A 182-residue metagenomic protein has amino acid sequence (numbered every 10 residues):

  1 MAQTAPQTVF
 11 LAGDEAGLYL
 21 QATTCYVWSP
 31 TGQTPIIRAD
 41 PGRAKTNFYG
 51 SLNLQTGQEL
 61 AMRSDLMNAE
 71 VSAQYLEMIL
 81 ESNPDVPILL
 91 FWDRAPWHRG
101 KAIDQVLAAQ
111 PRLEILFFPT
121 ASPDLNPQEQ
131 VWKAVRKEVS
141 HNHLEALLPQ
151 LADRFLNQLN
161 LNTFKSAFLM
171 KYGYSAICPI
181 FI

Functional and structural regions predicted by a protein language model:
M1-E77, Y172-I182: Extended, low-complexity cationic-aromatic segments
P6-F10, Q128-I182: C-terminal anion-handling pockets and recognition modules
D14, V86-H98, N126: Acidic/histidine-rich, metal-coordinating catalytic segments
T34-G42, L107, P111-P127, L144: RNase H-like polynucleotidyl transferase catalytic core
K45, W92-R94, L116-E138, P149-L151: RNase H-like two-metal-ion nuclease catalytic core shared by retroviral integrases and related mobile-element nucleases
K101-Q105: Distinct, well-ordered alpha-helical segments
